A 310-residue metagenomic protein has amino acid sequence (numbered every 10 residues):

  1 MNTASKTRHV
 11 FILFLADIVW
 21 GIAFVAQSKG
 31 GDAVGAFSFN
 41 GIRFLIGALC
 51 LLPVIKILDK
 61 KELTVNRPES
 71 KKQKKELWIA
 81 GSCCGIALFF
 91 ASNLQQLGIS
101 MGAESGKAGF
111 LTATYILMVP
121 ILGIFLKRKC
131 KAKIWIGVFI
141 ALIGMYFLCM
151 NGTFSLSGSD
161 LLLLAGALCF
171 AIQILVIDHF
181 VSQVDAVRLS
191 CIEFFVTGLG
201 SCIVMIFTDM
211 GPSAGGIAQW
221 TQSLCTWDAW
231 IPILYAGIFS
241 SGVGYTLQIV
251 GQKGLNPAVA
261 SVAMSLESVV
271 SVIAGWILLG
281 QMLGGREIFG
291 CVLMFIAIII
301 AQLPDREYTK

Functional and structural regions predicted by a protein language model:
M1-G41, F90, L94, F154-H179 (+1 more regions): Glycine-/small-residue-enriched transmembrane alpha-helix faces in small-molecule transporters and effluxers
N2, F44-L45, L52-P53, A229-I231 (+1 more regions): C-terminal-most transmembrane helix of multi-pass membrane proteins
T7-I12, S38-I57, I134-I140, G158-L162 (+2 more regions): Hydrophobic alpha-helical transmembrane segments of multi-pass integral membrane proteins, especially transporters
A23-F24, I55-L111, M145-F147, I233-L255: Specific transmembrane alpha-helical segments of multi-pass solute transporters/efflux pumps, especially DMT/EamA
A33-F90, I116-L122, A171-V176, C191-P212 (+1 more regions): Transmembrane alpha-helices of multi-pass small-molecule transport proteins
S38-L49, Q96-K129, G166, P257-W276: Specific alpha-helical transmembrane segments that line the substrate/conduction pathway and gating interfaces
I42, A108-T114, I177-L199, G237 (+1 more regions): Helix-helix packing/entry segments at the starts of transmembrane helices
L51, C130-M150, A167-F170, S201 (+1 more regions): Hydrophobic transmembrane alpha-helices of multi-pass small-molecule transport proteins
